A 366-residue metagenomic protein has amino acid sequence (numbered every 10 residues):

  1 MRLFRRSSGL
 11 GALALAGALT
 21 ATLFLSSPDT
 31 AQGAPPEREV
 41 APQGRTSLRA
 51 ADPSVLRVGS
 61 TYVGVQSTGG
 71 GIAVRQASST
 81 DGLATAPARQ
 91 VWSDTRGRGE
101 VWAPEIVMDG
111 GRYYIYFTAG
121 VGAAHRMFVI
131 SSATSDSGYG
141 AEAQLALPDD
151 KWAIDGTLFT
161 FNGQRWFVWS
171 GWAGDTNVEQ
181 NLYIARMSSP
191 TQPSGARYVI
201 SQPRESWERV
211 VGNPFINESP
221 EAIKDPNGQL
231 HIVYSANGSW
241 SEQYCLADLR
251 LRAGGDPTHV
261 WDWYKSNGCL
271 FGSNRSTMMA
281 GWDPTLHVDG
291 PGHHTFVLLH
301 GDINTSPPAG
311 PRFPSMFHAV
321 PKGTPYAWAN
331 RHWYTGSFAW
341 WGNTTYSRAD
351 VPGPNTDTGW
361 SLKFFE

Functional and structural regions predicted by a protein language model:
M1-G33: Secretory targeting and sorting signals
A34-E366: Carbohydrate-active catalytic/glycan-binding domains of CAZyme proteins, especially the secreted or lumenal ectodomains
